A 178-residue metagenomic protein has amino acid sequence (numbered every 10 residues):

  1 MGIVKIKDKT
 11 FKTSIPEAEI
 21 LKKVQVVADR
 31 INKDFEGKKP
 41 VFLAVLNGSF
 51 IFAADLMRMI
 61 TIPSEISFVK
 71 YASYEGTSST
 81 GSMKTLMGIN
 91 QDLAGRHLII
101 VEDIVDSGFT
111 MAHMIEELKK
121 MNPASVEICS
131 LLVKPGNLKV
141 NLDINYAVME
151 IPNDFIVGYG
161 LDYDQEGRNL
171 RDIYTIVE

Functional and structural regions predicted by a protein language model:
M1-E178: PRPP-associated nucleotide enzymes
